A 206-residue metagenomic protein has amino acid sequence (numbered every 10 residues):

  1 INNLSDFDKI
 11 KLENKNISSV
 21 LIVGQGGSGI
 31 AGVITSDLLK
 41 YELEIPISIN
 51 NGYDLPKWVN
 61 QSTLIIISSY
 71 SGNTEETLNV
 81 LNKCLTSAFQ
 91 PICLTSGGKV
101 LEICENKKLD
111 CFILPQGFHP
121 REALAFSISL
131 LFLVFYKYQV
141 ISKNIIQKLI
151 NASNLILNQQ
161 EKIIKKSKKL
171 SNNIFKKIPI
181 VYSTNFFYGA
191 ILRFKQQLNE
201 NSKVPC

Functional and structural regions predicted by a protein language model:
I1-S18, Y136-C206: Active-site phosphate/pyrophosphate-binding segments
N14-L157: Glycine-rich phosphate-binding loops that contact phosphosugars or nucleotide phosphates
